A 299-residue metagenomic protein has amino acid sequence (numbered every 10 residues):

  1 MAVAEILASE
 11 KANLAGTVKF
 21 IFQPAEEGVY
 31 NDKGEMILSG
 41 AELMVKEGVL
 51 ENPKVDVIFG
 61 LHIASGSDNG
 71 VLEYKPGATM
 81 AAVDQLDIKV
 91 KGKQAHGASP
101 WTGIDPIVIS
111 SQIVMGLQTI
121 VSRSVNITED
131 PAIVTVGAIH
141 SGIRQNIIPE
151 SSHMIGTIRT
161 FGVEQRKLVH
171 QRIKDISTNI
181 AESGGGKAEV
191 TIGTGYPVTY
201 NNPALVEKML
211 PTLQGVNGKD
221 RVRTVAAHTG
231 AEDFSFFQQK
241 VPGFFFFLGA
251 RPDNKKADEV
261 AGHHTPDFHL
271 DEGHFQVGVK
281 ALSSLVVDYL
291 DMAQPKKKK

Functional and structural regions predicted by a protein language model:
M1-L7: Active-site alpha-helical elements of protease catalytic centers
A2, S39, W101, L168-Q171 (+1 more regions): Generic recognition of short, well-ordered alpha-helical segments
I6, E47-G48, N179, D288: A generic secondary-structure signal
L7, A12-A138, I143-I147, E232: Histidine/acidic-residue-rich, glycine-tolerant segments that coordinate divalent metal ions
S111-K299: Metal-dependent amide/peptide-bond hydrolase catalytic core, centered on the "pita-bread" metallohydrolase fold
